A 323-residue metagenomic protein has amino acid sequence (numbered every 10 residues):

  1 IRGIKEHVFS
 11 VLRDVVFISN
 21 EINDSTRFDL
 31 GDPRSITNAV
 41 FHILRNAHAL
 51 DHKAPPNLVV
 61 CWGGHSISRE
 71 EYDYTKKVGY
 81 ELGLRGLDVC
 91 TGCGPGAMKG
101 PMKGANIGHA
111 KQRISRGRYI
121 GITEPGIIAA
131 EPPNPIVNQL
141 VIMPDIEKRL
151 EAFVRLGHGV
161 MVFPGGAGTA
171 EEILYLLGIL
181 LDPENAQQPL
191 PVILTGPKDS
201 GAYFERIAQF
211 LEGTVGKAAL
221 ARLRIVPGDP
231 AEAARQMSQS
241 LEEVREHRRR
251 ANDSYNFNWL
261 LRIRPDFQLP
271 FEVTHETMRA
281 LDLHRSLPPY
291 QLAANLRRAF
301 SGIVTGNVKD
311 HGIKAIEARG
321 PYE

Functional and structural regions predicted by a protein language model:
I1-Q112, S301-E323: Glycine-rich beta-alpha loop segments
R69, A129-A130, S200-E205: Short, charged/polar "capping" segments at the starts of alpha-helices and the immediately preceding loops
G96-V162: Acidic/glycine-enriched connector segments
A97-N106, D199-E212: Glycine-rich, charge-decorated loop segments at or immediately adjacent to ligand/cofactor-binding or catalytic sites
R113-I114, L181-P189, V215-A218: Arginine/glycine-rich "motif VI" loop of SF2 helicases in the C-terminal RecA-like domain
L140-Q187, P191-I193: Active-site/ligand-binding-proximal alpha/beta "capping" segment
L190-A202: Short, flexible loop segments at boundaries between secondary-structure elements
F210, T214-G302: Charged, amphipathic alpha-helical linkers/stalks
